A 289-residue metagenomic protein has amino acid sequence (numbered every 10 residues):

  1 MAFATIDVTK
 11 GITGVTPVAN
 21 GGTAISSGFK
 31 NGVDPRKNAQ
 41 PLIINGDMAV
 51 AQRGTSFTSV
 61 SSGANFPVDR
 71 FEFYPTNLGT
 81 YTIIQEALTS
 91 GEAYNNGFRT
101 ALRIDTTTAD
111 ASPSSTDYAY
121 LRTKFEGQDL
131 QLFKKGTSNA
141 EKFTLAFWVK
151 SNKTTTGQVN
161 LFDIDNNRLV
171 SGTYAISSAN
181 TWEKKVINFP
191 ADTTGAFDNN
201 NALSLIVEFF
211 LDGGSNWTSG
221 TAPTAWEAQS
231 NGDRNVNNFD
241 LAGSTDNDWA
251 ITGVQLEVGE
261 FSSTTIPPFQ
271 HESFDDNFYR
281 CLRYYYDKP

Functional and structural regions predicted by a protein language model:
M1-T13: Short, intrinsically disordered N-terminal pre-domain segments
G28-P289: Extracellular and organelle-lumenal recognition/adhesion modules and their flexible linkers in secreted
